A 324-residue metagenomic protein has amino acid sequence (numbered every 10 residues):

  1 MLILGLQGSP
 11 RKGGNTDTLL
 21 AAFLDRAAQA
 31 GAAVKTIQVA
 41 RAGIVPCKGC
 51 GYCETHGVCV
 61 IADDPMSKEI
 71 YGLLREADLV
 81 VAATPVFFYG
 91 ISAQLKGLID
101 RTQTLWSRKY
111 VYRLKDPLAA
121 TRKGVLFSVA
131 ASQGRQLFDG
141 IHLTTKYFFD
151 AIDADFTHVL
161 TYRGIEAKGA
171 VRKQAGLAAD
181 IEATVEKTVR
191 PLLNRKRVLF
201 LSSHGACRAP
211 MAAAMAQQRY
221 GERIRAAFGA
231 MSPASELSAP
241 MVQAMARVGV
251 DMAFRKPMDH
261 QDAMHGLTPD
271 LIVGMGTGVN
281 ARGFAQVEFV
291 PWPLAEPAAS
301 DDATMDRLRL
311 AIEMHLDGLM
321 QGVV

Functional and structural regions predicted by a protein language model:
M1-S107, V111, A175-L199, M231 (+2 more regions): N-terminal beta1-alpha1-beta2 submodule of the flavodoxin-like/Rossmannoid cofactor-binding fold
V86-F88, A130-S132, H204-A206, T277-N280: Short glycine-rich anion-binding loops that position phosphate/pyrophosphate groups of nucleotides and phosphorylated
Q94-R108, K146, A263-H265, L271 (+1 more regions): A short, gly/pro- and small-residue-rich
Y110-D155, A311, H315, G322: Short, glycine-/small-residue-rich phosphate/pyrophosphate-handling segment
L114-R122, M264-L267, F284-A285: Short, conserved loop/helix-junction motifs that constitute active-site signature segments in enzyme catalytic cores
F127-G134, G164-G169, N280-V324: Phosphate-binding/catalytic loops
L143-R195: Glycine-rich phosphate/pyrophosphate-binding loop and the adjoining helix
R195-Q261: Conserved active-site segments centered on acidic
